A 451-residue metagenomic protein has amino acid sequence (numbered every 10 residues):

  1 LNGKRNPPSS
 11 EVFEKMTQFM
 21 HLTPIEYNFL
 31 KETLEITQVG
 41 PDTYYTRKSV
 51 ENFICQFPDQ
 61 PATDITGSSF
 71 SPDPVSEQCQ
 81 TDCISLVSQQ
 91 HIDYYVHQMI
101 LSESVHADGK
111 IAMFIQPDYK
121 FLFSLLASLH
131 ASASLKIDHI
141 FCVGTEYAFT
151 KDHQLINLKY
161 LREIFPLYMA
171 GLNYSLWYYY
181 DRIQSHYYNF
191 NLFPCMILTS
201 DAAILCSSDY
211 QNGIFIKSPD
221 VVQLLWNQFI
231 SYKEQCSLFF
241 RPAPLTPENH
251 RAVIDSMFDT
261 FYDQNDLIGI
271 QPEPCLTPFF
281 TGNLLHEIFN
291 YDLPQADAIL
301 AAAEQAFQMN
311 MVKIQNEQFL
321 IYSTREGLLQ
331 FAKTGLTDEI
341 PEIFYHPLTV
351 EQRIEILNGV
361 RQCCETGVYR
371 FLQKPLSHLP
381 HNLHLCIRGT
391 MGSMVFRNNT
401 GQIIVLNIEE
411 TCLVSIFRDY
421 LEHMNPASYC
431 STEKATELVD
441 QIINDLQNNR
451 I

Functional and structural regions predicted by a protein language model:
L1-N2, E32: Major-groove recognition helix of helix-turn-helix-like DNA-binding domains
N2-G3, Q18: Residue-level detection of the helix-turn-helix DNA-binding "recognition helix"
G3-K4, E146: Conserved short loop/turn motifs at secondary-structure junctions
R5-S9, N189-F190: Short glycine-biased active-site loop of nucleotidyltransferases that positions the nucleotide triphosphate and helps
P8-D73: Short amphipathic recognition helices of helix-turn-helix/homeodomain-type DNA-binding modules
T43-Y45, E51, Q56-A112: N-terminal "mature head" segments of proteins
D82-Q447: Hydrophobic protein-protein interaction segments
R450-I451: C-terminal end-of-chain micro-motif
